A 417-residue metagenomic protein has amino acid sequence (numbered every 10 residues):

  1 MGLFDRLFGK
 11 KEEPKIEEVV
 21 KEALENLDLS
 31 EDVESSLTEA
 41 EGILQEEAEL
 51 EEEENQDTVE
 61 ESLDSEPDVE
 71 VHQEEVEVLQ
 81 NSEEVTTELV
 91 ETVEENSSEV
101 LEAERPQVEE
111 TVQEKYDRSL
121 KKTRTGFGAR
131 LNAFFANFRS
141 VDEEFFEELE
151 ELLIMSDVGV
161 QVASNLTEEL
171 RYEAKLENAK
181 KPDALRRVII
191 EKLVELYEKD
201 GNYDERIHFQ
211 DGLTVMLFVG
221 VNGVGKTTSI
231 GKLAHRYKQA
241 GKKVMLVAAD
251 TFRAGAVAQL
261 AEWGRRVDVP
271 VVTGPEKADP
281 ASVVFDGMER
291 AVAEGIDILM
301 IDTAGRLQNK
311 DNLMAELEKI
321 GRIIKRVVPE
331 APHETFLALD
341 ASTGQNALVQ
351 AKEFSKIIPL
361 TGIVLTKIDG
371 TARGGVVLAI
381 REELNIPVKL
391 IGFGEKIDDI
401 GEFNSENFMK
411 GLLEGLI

Functional and structural regions predicted by a protein language model:
M1-K192, G212: Non-catalytic terminal/linker segments enriched in charged/polar, low-complexity residues
Q161-S164, I190-I417: P-loop/Walker A NTP-binding module and the surrounding RecA-like catalytic core of P-loop NTPases
